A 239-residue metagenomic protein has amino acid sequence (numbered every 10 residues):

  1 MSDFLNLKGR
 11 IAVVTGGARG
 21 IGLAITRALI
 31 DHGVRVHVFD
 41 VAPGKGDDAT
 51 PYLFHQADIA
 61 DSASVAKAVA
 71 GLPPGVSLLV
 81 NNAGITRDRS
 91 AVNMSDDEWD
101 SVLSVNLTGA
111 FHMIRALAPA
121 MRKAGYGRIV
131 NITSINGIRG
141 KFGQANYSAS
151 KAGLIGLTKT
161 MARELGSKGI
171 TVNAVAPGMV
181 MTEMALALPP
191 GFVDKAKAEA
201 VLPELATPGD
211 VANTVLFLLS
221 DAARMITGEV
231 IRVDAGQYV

Functional and structural regions predicted by a protein language model:
A57-K67, D96, G209-D210: The beta1-alpha1 cofactor-binding region of Rossmann-like NAD(H)/NADP(H)-dependent oxidoreductases
S90-A91, S95-L103, A185, A196: Substrate-binding pocket helix/loop in short-chain dehydrogenase/reductase
V92, R139-A145, S167-K168, P203 (+1 more regions): Active-site loop immediately N-terminal to the catalytic Tyr-X3-Lys motif of short-chain dehydrogenase/reductase
F111-I114, Y126, L205-V233, Y238: C-terminal substrate-recognition "lid" of short-chain dehydrogenase/reductases
I114, S150, T158: Active-site helix of classical SDR
P119, R163-S167, R224: Alpha-helical segment proximal to the catalytic Tyr-Lys
S134: Residue(s) in the substrate-gating loop at a strand-loop-helix junction that position the organic substrate next
